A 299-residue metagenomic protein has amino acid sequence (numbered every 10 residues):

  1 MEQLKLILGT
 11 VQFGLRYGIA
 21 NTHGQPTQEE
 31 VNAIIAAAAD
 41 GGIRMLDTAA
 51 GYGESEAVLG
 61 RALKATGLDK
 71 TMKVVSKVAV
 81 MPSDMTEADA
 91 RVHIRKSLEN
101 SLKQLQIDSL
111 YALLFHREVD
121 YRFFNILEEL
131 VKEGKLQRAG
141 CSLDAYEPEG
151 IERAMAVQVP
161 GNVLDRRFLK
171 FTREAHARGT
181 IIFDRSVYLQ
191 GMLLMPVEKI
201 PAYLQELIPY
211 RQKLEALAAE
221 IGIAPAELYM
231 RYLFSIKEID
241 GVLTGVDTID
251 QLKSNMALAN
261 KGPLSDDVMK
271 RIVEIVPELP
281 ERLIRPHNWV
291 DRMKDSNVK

Functional and structural regions predicted by a protein language model:
M1-K70: N-terminal binding-site loop/beta-alpha segment at the start of enzyme catalytic domains that lines or forms
E2, G60-K73, L102-Q106, V131 (+2 more regions): Acidic (Asp/Glu)-rich catalytic clusters
L8, A38, L46, L59 (+9 more regions): Conserved, mostly hydrophobic/aromatic
H23-A37, E87-Q104, L143-P148: Short, acidic/polar
A49-A57, M81-D84, H116-R122, N162-R167: Acidic-and-aromatic substrate-binding clefts and catalytic sites of carbohydrate-active enzymes
K70-S83, A112, H116, L143-A145: A short, structured active-site edge motif that brings together acidic residues
L102-R122: Active-site groove signature of glycoside hydrolases
R117-I284, W289-V298: Beta/alpha (TIM)-barrel catalytic core signal, keyed to glycine-rich beta->alpha loops juxtaposed to Asp/Glu that bind
